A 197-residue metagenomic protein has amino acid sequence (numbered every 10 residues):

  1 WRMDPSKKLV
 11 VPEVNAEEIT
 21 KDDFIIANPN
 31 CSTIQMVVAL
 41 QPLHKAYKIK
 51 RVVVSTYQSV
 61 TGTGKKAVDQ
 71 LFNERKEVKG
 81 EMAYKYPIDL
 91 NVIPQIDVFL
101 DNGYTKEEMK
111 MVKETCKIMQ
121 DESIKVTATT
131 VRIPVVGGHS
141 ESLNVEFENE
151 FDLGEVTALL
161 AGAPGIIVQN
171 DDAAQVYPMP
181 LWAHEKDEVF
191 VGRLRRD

Functional and structural regions predicted by a protein language model:
W1-I88, S123-K125, A158, N170-D197: N-terminal Rossmann-like NAD(P) cofactor-binding subdomain of oxidoreductases, focused on the glycine-rich
I26-A27, S142-N144: Short glycine-rich or small-residue beta-strand-to-loop segments that form or flank ligand, phosphate, metal/Fe-S
C31-S32, T56-T63, V92-L100, T130-V135 (+1 more regions): Glycine-rich beta-alpha junction loops
D89-V136: Oxyanion-binding "anion nests"
V131-R132, S142, V156-A158: Internal anion-binding site segments
G137-E141: Conserved glycine-rich beta-strand-loop-beta hairpin in the small C-terminal domain of fold type I
L153-A163: Short amphipathic alpha-helices in soluble, non-transmembrane regions that often serve as interface/regulatory elements
P164-N170: Short aromatic-acidic-glycine turn motif
